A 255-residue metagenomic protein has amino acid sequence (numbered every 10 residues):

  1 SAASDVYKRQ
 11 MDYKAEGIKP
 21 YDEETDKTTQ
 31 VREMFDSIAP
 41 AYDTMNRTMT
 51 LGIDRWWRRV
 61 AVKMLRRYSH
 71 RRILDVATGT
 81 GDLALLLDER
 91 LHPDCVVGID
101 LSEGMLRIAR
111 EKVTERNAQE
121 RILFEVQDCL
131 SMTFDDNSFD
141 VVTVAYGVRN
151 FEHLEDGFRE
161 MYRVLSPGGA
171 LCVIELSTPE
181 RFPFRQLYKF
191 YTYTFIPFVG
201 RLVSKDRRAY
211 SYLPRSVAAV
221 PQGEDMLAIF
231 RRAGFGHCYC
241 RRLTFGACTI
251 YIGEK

Functional and structural regions predicted by a protein language model:
S1-Y7: Short, small-residue-biased leader/transition segments that mark boundaries at the very start of proteins
R9-R32: N-terminal auxiliary segments of SAM/dcSAM-dependent transferases
A41-T44, L51-R71, L86: Conserved alpha-helix/loop element of class I SAM-dependent methyltransferases that forms part of the SAM/SAH-binding
Y42, V142-T143: Hydrophobic beta-strand segment of the Class I
R72-S131: Class I SAM-dependent methyltransferase SAM/SAH-binding core
L130-V141: A short acidic, Gly/Pro-enriched loop at the edge of an enzyme's catalytic core that lines a small-molecule cofactor
E155-A170: A short glycine-rich, Lys/Arg-flanked "PGG" loop and its adjoining helix->strand segment in the class I
I174, T178-I229, A233, Y239: C-terminal alpha-helical "lid/dimerization" subdomain adjacent to the S-adenosyl-L-methionine
